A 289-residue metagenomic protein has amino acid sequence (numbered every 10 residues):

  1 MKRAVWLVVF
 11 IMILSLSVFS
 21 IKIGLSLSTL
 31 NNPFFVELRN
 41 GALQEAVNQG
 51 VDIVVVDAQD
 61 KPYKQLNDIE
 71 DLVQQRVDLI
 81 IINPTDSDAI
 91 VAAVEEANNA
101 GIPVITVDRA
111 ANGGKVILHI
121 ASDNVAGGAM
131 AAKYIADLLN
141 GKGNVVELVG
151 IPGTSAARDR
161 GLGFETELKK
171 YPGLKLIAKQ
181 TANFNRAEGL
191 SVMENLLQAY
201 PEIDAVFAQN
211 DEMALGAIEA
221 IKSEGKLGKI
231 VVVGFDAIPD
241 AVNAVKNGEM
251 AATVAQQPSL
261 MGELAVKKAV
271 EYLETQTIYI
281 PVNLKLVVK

Functional and structural regions predicted by a protein language model:
M1-V5: Positively charged n-region of N-terminal signal peptides that target proteins for export
L7-S17: Bacterial N-terminal signal peptides
I23, Q65, I120-V145, E188-L190 (+2 more regions): Hydrophobic alpha-helical segments within soluble ligand-binding/sensing domains
G24-Q49, I53-D71, Q75-V77, N83-S87 (+5 more regions): Extracytoplasmic "Venus flytrap"
F34-V51, G127-A131, S155-L174, E188-V192 (+2 more regions): Short, solvent-exposed amphipathic alpha-helices that sit in or adjacent to ligand/effector-binding or catalytic
D52, L79, S87-A126, Y134-D137 (+4 more regions): Flexible loop/hinge segments that line or gate small-molecule binding clefts
D78-N98, F164, A178, A182-N243: Hydrophobic alpha-helical
L148, P152-A156, E167-K170, Q257-K289: Hinge/cleft segment of the Venus flytrap/periplasmic-binding protein
